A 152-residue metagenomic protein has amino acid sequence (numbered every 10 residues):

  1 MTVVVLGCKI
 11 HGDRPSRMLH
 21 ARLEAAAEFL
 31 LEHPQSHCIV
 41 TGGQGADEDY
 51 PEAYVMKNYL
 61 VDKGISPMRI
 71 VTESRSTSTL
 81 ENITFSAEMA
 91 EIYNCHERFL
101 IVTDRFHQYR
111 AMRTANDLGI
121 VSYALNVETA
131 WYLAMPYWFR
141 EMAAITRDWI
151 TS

Functional and structural regions predicted by a protein language model:
M1-W138: A structural signal for short, hydrophobic/glycine-enriched beta-strand patches
A134-S152: A transmembrane-helix-recognition feature enriched in membrane-embedded lipid enzymes and envelope glyco-/phospholipid
